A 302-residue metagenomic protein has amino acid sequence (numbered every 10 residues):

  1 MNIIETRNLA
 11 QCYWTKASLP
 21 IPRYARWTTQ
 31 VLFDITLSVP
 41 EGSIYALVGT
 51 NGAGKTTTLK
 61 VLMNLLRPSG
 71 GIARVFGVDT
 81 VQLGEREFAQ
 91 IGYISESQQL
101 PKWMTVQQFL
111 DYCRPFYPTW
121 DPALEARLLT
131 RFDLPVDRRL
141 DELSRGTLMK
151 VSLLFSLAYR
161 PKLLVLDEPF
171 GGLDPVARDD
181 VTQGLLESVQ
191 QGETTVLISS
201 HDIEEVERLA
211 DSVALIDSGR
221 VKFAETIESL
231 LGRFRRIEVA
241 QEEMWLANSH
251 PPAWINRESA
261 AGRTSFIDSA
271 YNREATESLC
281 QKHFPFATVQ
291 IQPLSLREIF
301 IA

Functional and structural regions predicted by a protein language model:
N2-T6, Q11-I198, I203-D217, K222-F223: ABC transporter nucleotide-binding domains
R7, P40, A240, I267-S269 (+1 more regions): A structural detector for beta-sheet-dominated domains
R7-L9, R257, V289: Generic beta-strand hydrophobic packing signal
E96, D133-D137, R235, A260 (+1 more regions): A broad detector of the eukaryotic-type serine/threonine protein kinase catalytic domain
T105, T226, Q292-S295: Short loop/turn segments at beta->alpha junctions
L164-P169, M244-A247, R273-T276: Short, surface-exposed beta-strand/loop "edge" segments at domain boundaries and coil↔beta transitions
T182-Y271: ABC transporter nucleotide-binding domain
D268-A302: C-terminal coupling/interaction segments
